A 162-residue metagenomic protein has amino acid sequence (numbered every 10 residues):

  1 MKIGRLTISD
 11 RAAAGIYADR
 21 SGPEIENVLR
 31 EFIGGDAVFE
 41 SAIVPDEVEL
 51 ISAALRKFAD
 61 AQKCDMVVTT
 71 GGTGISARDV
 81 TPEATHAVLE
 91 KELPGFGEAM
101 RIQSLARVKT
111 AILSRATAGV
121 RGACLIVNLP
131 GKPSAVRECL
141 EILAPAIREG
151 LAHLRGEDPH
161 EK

Functional and structural regions predicted by a protein language model:
M1-K162: Non-catalytic beta/alpha edge segments that cap or flank active sites
